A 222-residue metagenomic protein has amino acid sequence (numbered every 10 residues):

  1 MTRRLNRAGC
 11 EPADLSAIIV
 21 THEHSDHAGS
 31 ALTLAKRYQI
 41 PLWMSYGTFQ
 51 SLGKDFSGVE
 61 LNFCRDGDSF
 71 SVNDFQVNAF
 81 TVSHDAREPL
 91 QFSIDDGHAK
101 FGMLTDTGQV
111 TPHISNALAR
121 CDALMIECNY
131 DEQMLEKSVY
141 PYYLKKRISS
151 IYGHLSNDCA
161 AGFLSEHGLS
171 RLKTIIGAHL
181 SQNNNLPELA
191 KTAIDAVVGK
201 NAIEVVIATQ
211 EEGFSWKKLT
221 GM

Functional and structural regions predicted by a protein language model:
M1-M44: Active-site metal-binding motif and surrounding structural segment of the metallo-beta-lactamase
T2-R7, G29, C64-A123, W216-M222: Core dinuclear metal-dependent hydrolase active-site scaffold
S16-E23, W43-Y46, G102-T105, M125-E127 (+2 more regions): Active-site neighborhood of phospho(di)ester-bond hydrolases with catalytic His/Asp-centered motifs
H24-A28, F49-S51, A86-R87, V110-P112 (+2 more regions): Active-site environment of divalent metal-dependent phosphoester hydrolases
G29-Y38, K54-D55, N185-T192: Metal-dependent catalytic neighborhoods of phosphoester/phosphodiester hydrolases
W43, N62-R65, N78, V206-A208: General small-molecule cofactor/ligand-binding pocket signal
Y46-S51, R65-G67, Q210-E212: Short, polar loop motifs at secondary-structure junctions
P112-T209: Cap/insert and terminal regions of metallo-dependent hydrolase folds
